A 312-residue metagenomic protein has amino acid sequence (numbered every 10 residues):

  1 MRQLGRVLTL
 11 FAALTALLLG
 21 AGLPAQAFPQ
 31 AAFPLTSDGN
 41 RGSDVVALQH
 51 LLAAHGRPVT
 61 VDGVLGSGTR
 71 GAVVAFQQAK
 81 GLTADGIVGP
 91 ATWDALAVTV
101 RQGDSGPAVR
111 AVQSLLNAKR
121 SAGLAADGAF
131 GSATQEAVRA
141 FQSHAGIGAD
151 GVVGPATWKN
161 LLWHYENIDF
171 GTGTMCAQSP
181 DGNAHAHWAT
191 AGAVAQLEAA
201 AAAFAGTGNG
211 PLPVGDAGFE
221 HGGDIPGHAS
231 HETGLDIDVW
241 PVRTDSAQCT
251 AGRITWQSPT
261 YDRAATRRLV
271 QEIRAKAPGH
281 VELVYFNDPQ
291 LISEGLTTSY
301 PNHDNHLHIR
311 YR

Functional and structural regions predicted by a protein language model:
R2-L10, L17-L18, L23-G63, G68-G71 (+2 more regions): Acidic, Ser/Thr/Pro/Gly-enriched interdomain connector segments
F28-P34, A53-H55, W93-V98, N117-S121 (+2 more regions): Acidic/histidine-rich, surface-exposed loop or edge segments in extracytoplasmic proteins
G39-V46, G63-G68, G86-P90, G103-R110 (+4 more regions): Soluble non-cytosolic domains of exported or imported proteins
L52-R57, Q77-A84, V100, L116-S121 (+7 more regions): Sec/Tat-exported extracytoplasmic proteins
S67-G71, A75, A79-Q102, T134 (+1 more regions): Extracellular LysM carbohydrate-binding repeats and other cell-envelope/extracellular binding modules
K159-N160, H187, H228, T233-L235 (+1 more regions): Catalytic cores and adjacent binding grooves of peptidoglycan-active enzymes
W163-V214, Y261, A265-R274: Active-site acidic/histidine clusters and adjacent loop/turn architecture that either coordinate catalytic ions
Q196-H228, H280-T298: Extended, low-complexity, intrinsically disordered C-terminal regulatory tails of eukaryotic serine/threonine kinases
